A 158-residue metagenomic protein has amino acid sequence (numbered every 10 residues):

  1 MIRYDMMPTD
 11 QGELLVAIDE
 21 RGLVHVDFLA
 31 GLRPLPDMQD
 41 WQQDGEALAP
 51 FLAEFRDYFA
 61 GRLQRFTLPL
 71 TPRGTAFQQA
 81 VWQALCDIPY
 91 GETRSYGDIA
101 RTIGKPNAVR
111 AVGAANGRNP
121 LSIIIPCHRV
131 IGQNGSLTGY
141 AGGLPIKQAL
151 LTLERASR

Functional and structural regions predicted by a protein language model:
M1-P106, R155-R158: Basic nucleic-acid-binding alpha-helical/helix-turn surface characteristic of O6-alkylguanine DNA
F66-L70, V112, L137-Y140: Short clusters of hydrophobic/aromatic residues that line enzyme substrate/ligand-binding pockets
L85, V109-R118: Major-groove recognition helix of helix-turn-helix-like DNA-binding domains
P89, P120-I123: Histidine- and aromatic-rich ligand-binding microenvironments
I123-V130: Short Lys/Arg-enriched helix C-cap and helix-to-coil transition segments that create basic nucleic-acid-contact patches
Q133-R158: …primarily DNA-binding HTH/wHTH and HhH modules…
